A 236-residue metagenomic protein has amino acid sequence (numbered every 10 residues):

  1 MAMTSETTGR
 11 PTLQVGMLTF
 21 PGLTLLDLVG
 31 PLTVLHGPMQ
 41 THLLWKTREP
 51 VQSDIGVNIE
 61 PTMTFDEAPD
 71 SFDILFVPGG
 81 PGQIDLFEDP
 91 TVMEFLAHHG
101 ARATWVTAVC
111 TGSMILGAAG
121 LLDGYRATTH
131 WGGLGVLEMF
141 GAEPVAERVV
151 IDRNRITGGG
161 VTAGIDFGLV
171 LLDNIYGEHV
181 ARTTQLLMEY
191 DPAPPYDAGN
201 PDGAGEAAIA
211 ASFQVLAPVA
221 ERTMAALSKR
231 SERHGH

Functional and structural regions predicted by a protein language model:
M1-V106, M114-A118, L134-V136, P144-A146 (+1 more regions): Extended, subdomain-level signal for the structured scaffold at the beginning of enzyme domains
F87-P90, T128, G159: Residues at secondary-structure transition points
G100-A101, I151-I156: Short pre-catalytic strand/loop immediately N-terminal to key active-site residues, enriched for Gly-Thr
V106-T107, T128, V145, I156: Structural detector of well-ordered beta-strand residues that form the stable sheet scaffold of enzyme domains
S113, I156-D173: Active-site-proximal catalytic alpha-helix in oxidoreductases
L122-V149: A conserved active-site-flanking secondary-structure segment within enzyme catalytic domains
A127, V161, N174-E178: Alpha-helix boundary/capping and short turn/kink residues
